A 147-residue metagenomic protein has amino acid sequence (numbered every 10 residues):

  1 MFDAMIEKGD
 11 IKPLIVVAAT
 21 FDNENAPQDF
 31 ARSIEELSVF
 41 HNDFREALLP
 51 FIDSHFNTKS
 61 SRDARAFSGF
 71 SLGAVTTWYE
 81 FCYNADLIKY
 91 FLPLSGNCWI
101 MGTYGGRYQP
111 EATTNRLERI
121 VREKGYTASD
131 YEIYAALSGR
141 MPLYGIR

Functional and structural regions predicted by a protein language model:
M1-R147: Non-catalytic cap/lid and distal C-terminal segments of serine-dependent acyl enzymes
